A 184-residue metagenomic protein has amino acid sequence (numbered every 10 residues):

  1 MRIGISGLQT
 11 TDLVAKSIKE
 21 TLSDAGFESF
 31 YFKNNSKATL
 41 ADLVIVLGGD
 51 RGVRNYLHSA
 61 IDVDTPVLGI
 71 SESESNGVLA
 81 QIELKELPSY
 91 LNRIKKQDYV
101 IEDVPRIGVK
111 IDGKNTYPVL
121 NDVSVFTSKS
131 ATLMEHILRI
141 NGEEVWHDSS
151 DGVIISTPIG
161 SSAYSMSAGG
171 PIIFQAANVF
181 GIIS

Functional and structural regions predicted by a protein language model:
M1-L47, G52-D62, I82-D103, K110-Y117: ATP/NTP phosphate-donor binding region
V46-G48, G69-S71, S156: Short beta-strand segments
G49-G52, S73, I159-S162: Short glycine-rich anion-binding loops that position phosphate/pyrophosphate groups of nucleotides and phosphorylated
D64-L68: Proline-centered loop/turn at the N-terminus of a beta-strand
S73-D151: Catalytic core of DAGKc-family lipid kinases
H147-S184: Gly/Ser/Thr-rich active-site loops/lids in small-molecule metabolic enzymes that frequently grip phosphoryl groups
